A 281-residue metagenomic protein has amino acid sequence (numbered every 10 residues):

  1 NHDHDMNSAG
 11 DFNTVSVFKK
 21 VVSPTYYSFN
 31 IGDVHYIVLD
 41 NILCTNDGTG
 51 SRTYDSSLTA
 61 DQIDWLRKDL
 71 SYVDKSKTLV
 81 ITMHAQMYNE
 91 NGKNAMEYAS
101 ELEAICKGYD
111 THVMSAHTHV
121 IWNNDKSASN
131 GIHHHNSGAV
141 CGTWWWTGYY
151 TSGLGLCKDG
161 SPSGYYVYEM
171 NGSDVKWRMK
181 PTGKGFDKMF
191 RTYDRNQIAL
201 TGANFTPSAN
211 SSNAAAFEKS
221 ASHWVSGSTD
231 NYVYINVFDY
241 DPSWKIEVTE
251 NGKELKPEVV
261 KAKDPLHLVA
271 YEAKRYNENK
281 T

Functional and structural regions predicted by a protein language model:
N1-D74, M96-M114, V120-N171, V175-M179: Extended active-site neighborhood of metal-dependent phosphoesterases/phosphodiesterases
K20-V22, K68-D69, A128, I132-T281: Metal-dependent phosphoesterase/phosphodiesterase active-site architecture
Y26, S76-T78, S243: Short secondary-structure junction motifs
L70-E90: Short acidic, glycine-rich surface-loop motifs adjacent to enzyme active sites
T82-M83, S115-H117: Short beta-strand scaffold positions
Q86-Y88, V120, K184: Short, catalytically relevant binding-site loops at active-site mouths
E90-M96: Active-site His/acidic residue clusters
